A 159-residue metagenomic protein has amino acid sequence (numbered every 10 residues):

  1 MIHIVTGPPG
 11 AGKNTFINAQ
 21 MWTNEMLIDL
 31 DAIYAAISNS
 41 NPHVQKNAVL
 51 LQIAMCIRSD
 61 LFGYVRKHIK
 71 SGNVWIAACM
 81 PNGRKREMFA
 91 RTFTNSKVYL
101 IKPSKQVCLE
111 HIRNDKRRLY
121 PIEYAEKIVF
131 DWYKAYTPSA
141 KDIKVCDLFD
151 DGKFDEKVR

Functional and structural regions predicted by a protein language model:
I2: Walker A (P-loop) ATP-phosphate-binding motif of ABC ATPase nucleotide-binding domains
V5: Hydrophobic anchor at the beta1->P-loop junction of P-loop NTPases
P8-P9: The conserved Walker
G12-K13: Conserved glycine(s) of the Walker
F16: Hydrophobic positions on the alpha1 helix immediately C-terminal to the Walker A/P-loop
A19: Active-site signature of alpha/beta-hydrolase-fold catalytic machinery across serine- and Asp/Cys-nucleophile hydrolases
T23-T92: Conserved nucleotide-sensing/catalytic segment adjacent to the nucleotide-binding pocket in NTP-handling enzymes
V74-R159: Replace "adjacent to P-loop NTPase cores in ATP/GTP-dependent enzymes" with "adjacent to NTP-binding cores
